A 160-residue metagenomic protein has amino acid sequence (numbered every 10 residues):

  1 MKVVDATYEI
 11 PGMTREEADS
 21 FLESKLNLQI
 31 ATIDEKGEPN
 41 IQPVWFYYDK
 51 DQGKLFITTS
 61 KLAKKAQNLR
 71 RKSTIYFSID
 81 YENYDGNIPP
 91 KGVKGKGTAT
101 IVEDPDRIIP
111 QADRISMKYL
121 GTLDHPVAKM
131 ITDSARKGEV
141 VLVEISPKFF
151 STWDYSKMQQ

Functional and structural regions predicted by a protein language model:
M1-G12, N87-Q160: Charged, gly/pro-rich active-site loop segments
K2-Q29: Short, basic/aromatic recognition patches
L26-K61, Y76-I79: Short beta-strand segments
I30, S73-Y81, G86-P90: Short conserved beta-strand and strand-loop elements enriched in small hydrophobics with frequent Asp/Gly
T32-E35, E82-D85, K129-D133: Short, solvent-exposed loop/turn elements at beta->coil junctions and helix N-caps that rim active or binding pockets
Y48-K50, N83, E103: Short, low-complexity Ser/Thr-rich regulatory SLiMs
T59-A63, S78-E82, G121-M130: Short acidic (Asp/Glu) patches
